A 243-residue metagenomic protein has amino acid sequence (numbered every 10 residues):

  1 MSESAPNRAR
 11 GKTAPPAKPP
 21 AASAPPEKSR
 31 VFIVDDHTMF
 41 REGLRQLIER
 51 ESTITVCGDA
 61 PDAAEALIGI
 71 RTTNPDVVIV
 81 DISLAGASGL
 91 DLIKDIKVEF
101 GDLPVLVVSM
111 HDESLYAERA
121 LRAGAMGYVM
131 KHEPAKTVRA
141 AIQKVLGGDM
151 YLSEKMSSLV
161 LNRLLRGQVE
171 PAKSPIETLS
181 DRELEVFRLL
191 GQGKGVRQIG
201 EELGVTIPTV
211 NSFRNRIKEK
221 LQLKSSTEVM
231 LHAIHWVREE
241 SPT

Functional and structural regions predicted by a protein language model:
E3-K12, L115-R122, M126-D181, E185 (+2 more regions): Short, flexible helix-to-coil linker/hinge segments that flank and couple to helix-turn-helix
F40, A85: The feature encodes the CheY-like receiver
T53-P61, G69, L223: Short hydrophobic/Thr-rich beta-strand motif most characteristic of the beta2 strand and flanking loop of CheY-like
D62-E65, S88-D91: Acidic catalytic/metal-coordinating carboxylates
R71-T73, D95-L103, A123: Conserved phosphotransfer cores of two-component systems
D81, S109: Active-site residues of response regulator receiver
M110-D112, Y116, P208: Short, conserved "switch-loop" micro-motifs in signal-transduction and mechanochemical regulators
G193-E228: Recognition helix of helix-turn-helix DNA-binding domains
